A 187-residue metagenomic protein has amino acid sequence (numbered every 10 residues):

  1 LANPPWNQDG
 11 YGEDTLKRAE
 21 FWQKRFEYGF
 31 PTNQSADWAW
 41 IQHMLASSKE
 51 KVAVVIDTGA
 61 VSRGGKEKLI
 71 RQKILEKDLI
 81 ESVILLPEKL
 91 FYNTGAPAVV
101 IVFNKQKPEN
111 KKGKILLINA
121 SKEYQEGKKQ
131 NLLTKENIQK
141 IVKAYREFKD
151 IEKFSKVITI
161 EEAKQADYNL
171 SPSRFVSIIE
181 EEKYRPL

Functional and structural regions predicted by a protein language model:
L1-L187: A conserved structural/catalytic subdomain of Rossmann-like adenosyl-cofactor enzymes
